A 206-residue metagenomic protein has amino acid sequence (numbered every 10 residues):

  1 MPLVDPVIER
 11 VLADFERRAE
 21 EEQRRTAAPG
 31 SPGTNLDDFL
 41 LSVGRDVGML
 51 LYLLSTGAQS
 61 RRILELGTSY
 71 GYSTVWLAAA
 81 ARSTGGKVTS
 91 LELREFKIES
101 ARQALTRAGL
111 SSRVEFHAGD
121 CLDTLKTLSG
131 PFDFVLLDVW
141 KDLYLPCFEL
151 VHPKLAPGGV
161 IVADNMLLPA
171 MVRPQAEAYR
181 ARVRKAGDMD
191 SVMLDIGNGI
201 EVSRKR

Functional and structural regions predicted by a protein language model:
M1-F134, K141-V162, L167-R206: A short alpha-helical cap/connector motif
